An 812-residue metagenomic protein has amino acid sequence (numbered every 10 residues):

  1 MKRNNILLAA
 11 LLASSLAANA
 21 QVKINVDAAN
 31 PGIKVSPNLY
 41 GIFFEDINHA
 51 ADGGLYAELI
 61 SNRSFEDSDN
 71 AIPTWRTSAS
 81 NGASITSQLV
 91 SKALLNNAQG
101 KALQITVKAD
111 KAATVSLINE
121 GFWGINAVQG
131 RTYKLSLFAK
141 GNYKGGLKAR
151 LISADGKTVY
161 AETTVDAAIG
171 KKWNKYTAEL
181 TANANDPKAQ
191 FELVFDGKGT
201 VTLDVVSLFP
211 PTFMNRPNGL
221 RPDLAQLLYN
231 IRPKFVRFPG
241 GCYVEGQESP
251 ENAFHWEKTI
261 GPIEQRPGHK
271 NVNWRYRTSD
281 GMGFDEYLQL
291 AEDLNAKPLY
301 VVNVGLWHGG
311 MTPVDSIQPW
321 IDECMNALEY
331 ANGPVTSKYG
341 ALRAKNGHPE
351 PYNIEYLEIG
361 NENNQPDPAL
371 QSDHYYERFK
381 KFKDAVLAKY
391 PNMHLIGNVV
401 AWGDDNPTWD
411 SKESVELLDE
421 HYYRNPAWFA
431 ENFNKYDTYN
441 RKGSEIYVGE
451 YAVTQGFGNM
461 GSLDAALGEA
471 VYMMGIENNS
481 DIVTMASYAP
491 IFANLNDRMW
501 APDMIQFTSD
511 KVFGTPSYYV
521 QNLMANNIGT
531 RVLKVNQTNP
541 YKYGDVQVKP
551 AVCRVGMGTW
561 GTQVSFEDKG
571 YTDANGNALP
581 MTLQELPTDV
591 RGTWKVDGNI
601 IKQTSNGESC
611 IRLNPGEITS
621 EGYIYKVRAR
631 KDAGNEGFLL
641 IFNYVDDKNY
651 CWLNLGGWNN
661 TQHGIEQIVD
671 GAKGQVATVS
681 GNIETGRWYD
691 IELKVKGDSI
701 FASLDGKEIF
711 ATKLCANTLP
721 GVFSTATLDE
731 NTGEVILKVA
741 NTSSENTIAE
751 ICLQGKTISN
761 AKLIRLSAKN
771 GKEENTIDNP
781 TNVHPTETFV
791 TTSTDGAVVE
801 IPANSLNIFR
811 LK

Functional and structural regions predicted by a protein language model:
I42, W75, I85-Q104, V244-F284 (+3 more regions): Aromatic- and acidic-residue-enriched carbohydrate-binding clefts of CAZyme catalytic domains
A93-A113, G592-I611, Q662-E666: Short carbohydrate-recognition loop motifs
A113-V115, E120-N230: Extended acidic/polar, glycine-enriched regions that form or flank non-catalytic beta-rich accessory modules
T163, D670-D690: Short, aromatic/His-centered strand-loop micro-motif at the edge of beta-sheets
K381-A385, P391-H394, W409, L417 (+3 more regions): Catalytic-core region of carbohydrate-active enzymes that cleave or remodel glycosidic bonds
A551-R554, G558-S565, S605-E666: Secretory/extracellular carbohydrate-interaction modules and structurally similar beta-sandwich "look-alikes"
K569, V627, T685-K713: Carbohydrate-binding surfaces in secreted/extracellular proteins
V722-T757, L763, N807-I808: Carbohydrate-binding surface patches
